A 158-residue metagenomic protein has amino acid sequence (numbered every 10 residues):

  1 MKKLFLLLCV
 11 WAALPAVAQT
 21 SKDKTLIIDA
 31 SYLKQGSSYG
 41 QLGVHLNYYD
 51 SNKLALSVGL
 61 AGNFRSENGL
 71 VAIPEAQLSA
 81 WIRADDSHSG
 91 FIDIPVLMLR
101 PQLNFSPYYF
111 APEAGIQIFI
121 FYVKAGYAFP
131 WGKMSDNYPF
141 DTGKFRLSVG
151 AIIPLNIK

Functional and structural regions predicted by a protein language model:
M1-K24: Bacterial Sec-dependent N-terminal signal peptides
D23-K34, L54-S66, I92-Y108, V123-W131: Transmembrane beta-strand segments that form the barrel wall of outer-membrane beta-barrel proteins
I27-D86: Glycine- and aromatic-enriched membrane insertion/assembly motifs of diderm outer-membrane and organelle channel
K34-G36, F64-N68, A84-D86, Y109-A111 (+3 more regions): Gram-negative outer-membrane beta-barrel proteins
L42-V44, A76-L78, P101, P112-A114 (+1 more regions): Membrane-embedded beta-strands of outer-membrane beta-barrel proteins, especially the hydrophobic/small aromatic
L46-Y48, A80-I82, F105, A114-I118 (+2 more regions): Residue-level signature of outer-membrane beta-barrel architecture
S51-L56, A84-S89, L99, I120-A125 (+1 more regions): Repeated loop/turn-to-beta-strand initiation elements of outer-membrane beta-barrel proteins
D141-K158: Outer-membrane beta-barrel "beta-signal"
